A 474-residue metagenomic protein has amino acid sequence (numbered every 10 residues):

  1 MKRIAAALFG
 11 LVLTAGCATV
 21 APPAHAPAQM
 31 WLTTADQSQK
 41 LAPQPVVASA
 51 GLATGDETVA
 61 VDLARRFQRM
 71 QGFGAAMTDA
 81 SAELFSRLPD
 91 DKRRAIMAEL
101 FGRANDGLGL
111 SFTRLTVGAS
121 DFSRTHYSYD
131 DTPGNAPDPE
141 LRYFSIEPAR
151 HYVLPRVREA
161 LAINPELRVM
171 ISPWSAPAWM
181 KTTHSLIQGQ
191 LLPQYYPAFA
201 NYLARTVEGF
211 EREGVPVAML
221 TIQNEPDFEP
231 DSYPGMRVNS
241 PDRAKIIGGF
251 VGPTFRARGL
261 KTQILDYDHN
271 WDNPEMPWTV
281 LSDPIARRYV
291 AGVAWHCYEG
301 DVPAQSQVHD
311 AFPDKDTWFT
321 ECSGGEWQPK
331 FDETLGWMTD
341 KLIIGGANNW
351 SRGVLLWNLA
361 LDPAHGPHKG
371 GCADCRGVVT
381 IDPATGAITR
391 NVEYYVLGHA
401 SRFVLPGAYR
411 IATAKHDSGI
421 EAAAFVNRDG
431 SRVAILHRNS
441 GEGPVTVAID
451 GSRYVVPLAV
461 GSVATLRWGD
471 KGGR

Functional and structural regions predicted by a protein language model:
A6-G16: Bacterial N-terminal signal peptides
A18-A28: Bacterial Sec signal peptide processing site at the extreme N-terminus
Q39-V217, G249: N-terminal catalytic cores of secreted or lumenal carbohydrate-active enzymes
A75, G109, V169, L220 (+6 more regions): Conserved, mostly hydrophobic/aromatic
P197-M219, P226-W327: Active-site neighborhood of glycoside hydrolase catalytic domains
D316-V396, A412-K415: Aromatic/acidic polysaccharide-binding cleft in carbohydrate-active enzymes
R402, T413-D450, P457, G461: Carbohydrate-binding surface patches
A459-R474: C-terminal beta-strand-rich structural cap/linker in extracellular carbohydrate-active enzymes
